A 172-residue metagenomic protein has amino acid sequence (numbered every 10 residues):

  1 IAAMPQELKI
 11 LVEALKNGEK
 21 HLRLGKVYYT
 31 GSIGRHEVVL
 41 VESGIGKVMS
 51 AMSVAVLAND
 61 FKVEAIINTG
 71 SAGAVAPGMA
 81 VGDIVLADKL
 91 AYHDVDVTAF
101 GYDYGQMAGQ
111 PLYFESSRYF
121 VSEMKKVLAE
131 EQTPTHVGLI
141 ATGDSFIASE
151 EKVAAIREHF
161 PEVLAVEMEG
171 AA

Functional and structural regions predicted by a protein language model:
I1-E123, V127-E130: Metabolite-binding pocket within alpha/beta catalytic cores that recognizes anionic/polar moieties
S117-A172: Active-site-adjacent substrate-binding region of metalloamidase/peptidase-like peptide-processing proteins
